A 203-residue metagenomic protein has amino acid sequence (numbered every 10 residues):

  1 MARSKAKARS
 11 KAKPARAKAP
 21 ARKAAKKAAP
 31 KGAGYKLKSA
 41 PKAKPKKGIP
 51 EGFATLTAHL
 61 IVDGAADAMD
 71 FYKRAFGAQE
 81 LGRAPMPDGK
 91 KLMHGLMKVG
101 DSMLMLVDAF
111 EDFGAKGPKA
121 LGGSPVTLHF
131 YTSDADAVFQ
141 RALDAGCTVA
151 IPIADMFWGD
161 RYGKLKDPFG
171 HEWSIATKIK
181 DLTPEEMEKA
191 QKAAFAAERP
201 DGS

Functional and structural regions predicted by a protein language model:
M1, A15-A17, R22-K23: Ser/Thr-rich, Pro/Gly/Ala-heavy low-complexity intrinsically disordered linkers and tails of secreted extracellular
M1-K13: N-terminal acidic, proline/glycine-rich, low-complexity intrinsically disordered segments
K23-H59, M69-D70, R74-K166, A176-S203: Vicinal oxygen chelate
V62-A66: Short acidic-aromatic low-complexity motifs
F169: C-terminal catalytic core of tyrosine-transesterase DNA break-rejoin enzymes
